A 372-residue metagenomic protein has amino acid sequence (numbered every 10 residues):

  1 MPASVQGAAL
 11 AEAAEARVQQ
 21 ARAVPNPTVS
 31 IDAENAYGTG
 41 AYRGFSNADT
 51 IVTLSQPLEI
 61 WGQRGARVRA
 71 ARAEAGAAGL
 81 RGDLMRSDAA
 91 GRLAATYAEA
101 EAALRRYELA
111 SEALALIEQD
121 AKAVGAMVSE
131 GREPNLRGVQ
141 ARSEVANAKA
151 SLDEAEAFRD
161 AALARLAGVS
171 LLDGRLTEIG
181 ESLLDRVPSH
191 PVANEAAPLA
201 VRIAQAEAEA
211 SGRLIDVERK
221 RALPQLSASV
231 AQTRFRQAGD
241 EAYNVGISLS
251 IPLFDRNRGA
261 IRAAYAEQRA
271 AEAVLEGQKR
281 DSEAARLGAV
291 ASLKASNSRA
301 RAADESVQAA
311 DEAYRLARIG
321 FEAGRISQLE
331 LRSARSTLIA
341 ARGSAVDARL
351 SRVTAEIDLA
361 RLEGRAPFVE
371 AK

Functional and structural regions predicted by a protein language model:
M1-S4, G138, R142, L172-A228 (+2 more regions): Amphipathic alpha-helical coiled-coil scaffold segments and their short linker/junction regions
M1-V5, E12-N26, G44, V52-A70 (+6 more regions): A glycine-/polar-enriched beta->alpha junction
S30-R69, L176, G180-V187, S227-A266 (+1 more regions): Small/polar, glycine/serine/threonine/aspartate-rich low-complexity segments that form flexible
V68-R72, N135-S143, Q328-S336: Short, charged, amphipathic alpha-helical segments
G82-P198, A289-S292, S296: Periplasmic alpha-helical coiled-coil/stalk elements that build and connect Gram-negative outer-membrane
V128-R132, F321-R325, L362: A short glycine-centered flexible hinge/capping loop motif at secondary-structure junctions
V290, S344-K372: Acidic, low-complexity, intrinsically disordered peripheral segments
